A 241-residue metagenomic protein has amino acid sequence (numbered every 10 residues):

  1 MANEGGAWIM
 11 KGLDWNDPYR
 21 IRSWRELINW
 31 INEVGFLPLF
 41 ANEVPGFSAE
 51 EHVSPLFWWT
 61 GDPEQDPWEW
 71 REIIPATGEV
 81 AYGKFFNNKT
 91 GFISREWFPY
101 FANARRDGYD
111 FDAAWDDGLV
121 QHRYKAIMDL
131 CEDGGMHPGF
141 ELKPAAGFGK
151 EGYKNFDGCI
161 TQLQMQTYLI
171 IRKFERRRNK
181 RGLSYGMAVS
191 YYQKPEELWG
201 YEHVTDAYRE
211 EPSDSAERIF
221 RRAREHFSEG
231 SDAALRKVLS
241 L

Functional and structural regions predicted by a protein language model:
M1-L241: Long, low-complexity intrinsically disordered regions
